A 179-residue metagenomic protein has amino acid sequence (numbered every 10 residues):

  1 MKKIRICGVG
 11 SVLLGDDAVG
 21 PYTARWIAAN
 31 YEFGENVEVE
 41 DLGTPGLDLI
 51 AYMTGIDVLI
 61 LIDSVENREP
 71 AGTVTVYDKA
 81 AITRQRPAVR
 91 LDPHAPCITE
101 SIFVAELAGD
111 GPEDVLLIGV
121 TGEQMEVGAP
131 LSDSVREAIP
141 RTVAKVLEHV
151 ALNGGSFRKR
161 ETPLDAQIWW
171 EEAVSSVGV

Functional and structural regions predicted by a protein language model:
M1-K2, A144: Generic cytosolic/nucleocytoplasmic N-terminal low-complexity/intrinsically disordered segments
K2-C7, V12-R84: Nucleotide and nucleotide-moiety/phosphate-recognizing core
G8-L13, P87-R90, V127-P130: A short glycine/serine-rich beta->alpha loop
A18, Y22, T44, E69 (+3 more regions): Conserved active-site and cofactor/substrate-binding residues in soluble primary-metabolism enzymes
T44, A71-V74, A88, G122-Q124 (+1 more regions): Generic secondary-structure boundary/loop-capping signal
V65-V115: Helix-loop-strand module that forms the ligand-binding subsite of alpha/beta enzymes
I98-V179: Phosphate-binding/catalytic loops
